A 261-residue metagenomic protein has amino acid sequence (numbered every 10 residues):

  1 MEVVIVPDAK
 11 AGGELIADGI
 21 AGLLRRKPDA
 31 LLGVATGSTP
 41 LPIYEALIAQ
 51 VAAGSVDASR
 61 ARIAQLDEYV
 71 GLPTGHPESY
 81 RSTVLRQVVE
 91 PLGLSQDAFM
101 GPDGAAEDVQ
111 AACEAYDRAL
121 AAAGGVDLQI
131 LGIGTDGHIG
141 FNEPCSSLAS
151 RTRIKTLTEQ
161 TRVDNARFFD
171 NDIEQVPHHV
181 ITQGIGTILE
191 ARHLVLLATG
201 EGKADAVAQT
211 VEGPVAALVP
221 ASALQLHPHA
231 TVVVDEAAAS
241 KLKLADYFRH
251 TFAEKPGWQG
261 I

Functional and structural regions predicted by a protein language model:
M1-L32, A49: N-terminal glycine-/serine-/threonine-rich phosphate-binding loop
A30, S38-T39, I43, A119-P144: A glycine-rich beta-strand to alpha-helix segment that forms a phosphate/ribose-binding loop at ligand/cofactor sites
G33-G37, Q65, P102-D103, I130-I133 (+2 more regions): Short beta-strand segments
E45-D57, S82, P144-I154, G213: A glycine- and small-aliphatic-rich helix-loop capping segment at beta-alpha/alpha-beta transitions that lines
V56-I130, T251-K255, G260: Ligand-binding beta-strand-loop-alpha-helix segment within the catalytic cores of soluble metabolic enzymes
A111-C113, G140-S146, S150-R151, A206-T210 (+1 more regions): A short secondary-structure junction signal
D136, G140-I185: Class I SAM-dependent methyltransferase SAM-binding "motif I" and its flanking Rossmann-like core
G186, E190-I261: ATP/nucleoside-binding phosphotransfer catalytic cores, i.e., glycine-rich phosphate-binding loops
